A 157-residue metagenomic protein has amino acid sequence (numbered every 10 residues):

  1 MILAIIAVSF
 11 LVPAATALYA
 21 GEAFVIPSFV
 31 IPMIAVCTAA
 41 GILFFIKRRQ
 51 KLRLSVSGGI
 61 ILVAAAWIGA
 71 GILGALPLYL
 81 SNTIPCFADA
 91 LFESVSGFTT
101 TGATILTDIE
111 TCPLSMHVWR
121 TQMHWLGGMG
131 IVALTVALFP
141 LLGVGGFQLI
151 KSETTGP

Functional and structural regions predicted by a protein language model:
M1-P157: Membrane-proximal intracellular helices of multi-pass ion channels
